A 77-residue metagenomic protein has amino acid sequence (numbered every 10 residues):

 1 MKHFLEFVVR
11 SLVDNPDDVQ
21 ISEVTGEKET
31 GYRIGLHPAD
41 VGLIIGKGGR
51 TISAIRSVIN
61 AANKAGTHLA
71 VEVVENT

Functional and structural regions predicted by a protein language model:
M1-L43, T51-A54, V58-T77: RNA-contacting regions in translation and RNA-metabolism proteins, encompassing KH/S1 modules where present
